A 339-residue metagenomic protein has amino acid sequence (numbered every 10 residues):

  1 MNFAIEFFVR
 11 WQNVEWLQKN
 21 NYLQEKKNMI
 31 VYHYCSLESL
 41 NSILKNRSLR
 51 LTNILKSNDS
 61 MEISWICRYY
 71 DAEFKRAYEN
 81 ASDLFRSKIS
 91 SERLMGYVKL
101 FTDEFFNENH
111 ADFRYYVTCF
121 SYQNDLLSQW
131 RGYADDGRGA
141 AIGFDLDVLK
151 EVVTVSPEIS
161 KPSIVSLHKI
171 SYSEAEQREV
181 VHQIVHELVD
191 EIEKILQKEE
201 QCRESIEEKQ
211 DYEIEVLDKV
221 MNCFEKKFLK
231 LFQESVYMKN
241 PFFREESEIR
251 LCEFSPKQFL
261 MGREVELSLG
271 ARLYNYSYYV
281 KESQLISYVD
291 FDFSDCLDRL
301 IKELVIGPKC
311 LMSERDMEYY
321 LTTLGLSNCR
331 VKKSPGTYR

Functional and structural regions predicted by a protein language model:
N2-R339: Catalytic-core loop-and-flanking beta/alpha module that positions acidic residues for ribose/phosphate chemistry
